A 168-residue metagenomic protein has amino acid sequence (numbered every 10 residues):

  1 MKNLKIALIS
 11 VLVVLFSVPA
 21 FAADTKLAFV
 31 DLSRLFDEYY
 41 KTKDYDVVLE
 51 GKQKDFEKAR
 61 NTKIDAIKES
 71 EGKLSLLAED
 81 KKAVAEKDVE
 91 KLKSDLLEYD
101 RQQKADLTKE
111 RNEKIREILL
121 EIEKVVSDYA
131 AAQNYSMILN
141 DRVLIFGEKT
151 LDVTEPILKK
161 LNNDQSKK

Functional and structural regions predicted by a protein language model:
M1-I6: Positively charged n-region of N-terminal signal peptides that target proteins for export
A7-S17: Bacterial N-terminal signal peptides
V18-A22: Sec/Tat signal peptide C-region and signal peptidase I cleavage site
A23-L144, D164-K168: Amphipathic alpha-helical segments
